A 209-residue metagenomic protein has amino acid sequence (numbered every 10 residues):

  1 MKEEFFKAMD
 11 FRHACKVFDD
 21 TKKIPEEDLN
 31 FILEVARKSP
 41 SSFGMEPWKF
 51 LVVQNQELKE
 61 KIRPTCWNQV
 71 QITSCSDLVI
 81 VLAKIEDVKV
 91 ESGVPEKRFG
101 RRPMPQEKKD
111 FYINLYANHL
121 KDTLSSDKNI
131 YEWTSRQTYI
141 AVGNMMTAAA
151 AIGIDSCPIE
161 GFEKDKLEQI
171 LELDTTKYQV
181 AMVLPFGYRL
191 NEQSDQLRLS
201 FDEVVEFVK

Functional and structural regions predicted by a protein language model:
M1-K209: Acidic, surface-exposed loops and disordered segments
